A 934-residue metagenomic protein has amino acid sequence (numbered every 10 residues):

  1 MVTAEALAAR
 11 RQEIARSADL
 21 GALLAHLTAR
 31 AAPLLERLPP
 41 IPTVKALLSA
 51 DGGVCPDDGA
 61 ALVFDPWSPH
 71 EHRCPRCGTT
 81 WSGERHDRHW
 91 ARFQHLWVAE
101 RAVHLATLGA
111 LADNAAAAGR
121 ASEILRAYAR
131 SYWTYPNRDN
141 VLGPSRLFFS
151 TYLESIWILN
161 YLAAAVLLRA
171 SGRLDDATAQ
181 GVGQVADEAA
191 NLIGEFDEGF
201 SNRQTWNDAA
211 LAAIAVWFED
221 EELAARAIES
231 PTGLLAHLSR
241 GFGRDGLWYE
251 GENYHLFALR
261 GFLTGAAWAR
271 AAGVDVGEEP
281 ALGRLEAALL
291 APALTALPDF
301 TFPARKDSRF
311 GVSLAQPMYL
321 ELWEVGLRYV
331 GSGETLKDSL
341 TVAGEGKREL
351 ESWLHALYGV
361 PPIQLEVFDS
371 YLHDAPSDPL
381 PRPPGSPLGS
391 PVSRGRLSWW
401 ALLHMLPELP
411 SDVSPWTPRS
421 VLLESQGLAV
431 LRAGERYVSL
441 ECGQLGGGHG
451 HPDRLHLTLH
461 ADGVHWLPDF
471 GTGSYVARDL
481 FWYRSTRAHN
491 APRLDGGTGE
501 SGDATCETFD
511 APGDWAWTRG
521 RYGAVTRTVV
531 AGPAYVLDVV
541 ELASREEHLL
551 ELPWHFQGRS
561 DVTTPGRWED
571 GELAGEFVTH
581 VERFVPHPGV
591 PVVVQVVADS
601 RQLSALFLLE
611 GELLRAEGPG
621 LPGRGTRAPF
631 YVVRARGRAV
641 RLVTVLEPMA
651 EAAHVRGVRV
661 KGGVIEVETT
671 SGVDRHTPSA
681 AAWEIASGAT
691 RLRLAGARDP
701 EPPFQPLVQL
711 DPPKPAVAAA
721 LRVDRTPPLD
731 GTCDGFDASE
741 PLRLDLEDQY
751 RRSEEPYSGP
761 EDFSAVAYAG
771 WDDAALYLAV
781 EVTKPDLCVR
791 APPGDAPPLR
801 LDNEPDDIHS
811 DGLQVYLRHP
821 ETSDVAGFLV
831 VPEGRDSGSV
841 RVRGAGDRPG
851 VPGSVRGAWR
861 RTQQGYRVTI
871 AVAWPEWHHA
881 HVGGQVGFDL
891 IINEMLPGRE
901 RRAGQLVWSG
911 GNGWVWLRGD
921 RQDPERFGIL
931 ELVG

Functional and structural regions predicted by a protein language model:
M1-G199, T205-A212, T232, L263 (+12 more regions): Extracellular glycan-targeting catalytic surfaces
P66-R76, T80-G83, P418-E435, A488-P533 (+2 more regions): Extended, loop-rich substrate-binding clefts of extracytoplasmic carbohydrate-active enzymes
S82-V98, R138-S155, N191-T205, F242-F257 (+5 more regions): Solvent-exposed loop and edge beta-strand segments that line ligand/cofactor-binding and catalytic clefts
L111-A112, L168-Q180, F218-E222, W268-P280: Inter-helical turn/loop segments and adjacent helix faces that build the functional surface of alpha-helical bundle
A212, F218, F257-W466, R636-R641 (+2 more regions): Carbohydrate-active enzyme catalytic cores, enriched for enzymes that act on polyanionic acidic polysaccharides
I228-V274, E435, V525-T526, P533 (+1 more regions): Long, repeat-rich segments with strong aromatic
D307, P381, P387-L388, G473-K714 (+5 more regions): CBM-like, beta-strand-rich accessory domains located in the C-terminal region of large, secreted polysaccharide-active
P712-G934: Structural preference for beta-rich elements and adjacent junctions enriched in aromatics
